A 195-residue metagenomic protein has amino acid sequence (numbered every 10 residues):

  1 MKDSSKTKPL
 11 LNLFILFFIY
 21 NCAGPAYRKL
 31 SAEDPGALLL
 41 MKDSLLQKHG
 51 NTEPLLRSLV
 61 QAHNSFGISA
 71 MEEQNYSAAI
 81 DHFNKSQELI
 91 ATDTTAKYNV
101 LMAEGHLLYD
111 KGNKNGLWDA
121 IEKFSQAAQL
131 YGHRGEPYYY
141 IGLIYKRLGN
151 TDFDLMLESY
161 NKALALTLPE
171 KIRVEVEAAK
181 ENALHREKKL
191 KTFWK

Functional and structural regions predicted by a protein language model:
Q47, P54, E88, E122-Q129 (+1 more regions): Conserved structural position within tetratricopeptide repeats
E53, V60, T94-Y98, G135-E136 (+1 more regions): Helix-start (N-cap) detector for alpha-helical repeat units in TPR-like alpha-solenoids, especially tetratricopeptide
A91-L130: Alpha-helical adaptor scaffolds
L157-K195: Terminal, low-structured helical/coil segments at or just beyond the last alpha-helical repeat
